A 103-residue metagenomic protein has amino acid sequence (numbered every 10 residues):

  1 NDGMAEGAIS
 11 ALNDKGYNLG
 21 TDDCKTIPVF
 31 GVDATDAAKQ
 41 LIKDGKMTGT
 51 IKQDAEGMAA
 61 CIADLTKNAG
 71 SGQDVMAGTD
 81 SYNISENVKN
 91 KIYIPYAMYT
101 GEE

Functional and structural regions predicted by a protein language model:
N1-L12, D54-G70: Extracellular/periplasmic ligand-binding modules, especially the Venus flytrap/periplasmic-binding
N1-Q40: Hydrophobic alpha-helical
K15, G45, A69-Q73: Generic structural signal for alpha-helix termini and adjacent loop/cap motifs
C24, D44-G45, Y93: Short, well-ordered coil/turn elements that cap or connect secondary structure elements
G31, I51-K52, T100: Structural signal for conserved beta-strand scaffold positions within catalytic alpha/beta enzyme cores
A34, G57-E103: Hinge/cleft segment of the Venus flytrap/periplasmic-binding protein
D44-E56: Short beta-strand elements at the ligand-binding edges of bilobed clamshell
